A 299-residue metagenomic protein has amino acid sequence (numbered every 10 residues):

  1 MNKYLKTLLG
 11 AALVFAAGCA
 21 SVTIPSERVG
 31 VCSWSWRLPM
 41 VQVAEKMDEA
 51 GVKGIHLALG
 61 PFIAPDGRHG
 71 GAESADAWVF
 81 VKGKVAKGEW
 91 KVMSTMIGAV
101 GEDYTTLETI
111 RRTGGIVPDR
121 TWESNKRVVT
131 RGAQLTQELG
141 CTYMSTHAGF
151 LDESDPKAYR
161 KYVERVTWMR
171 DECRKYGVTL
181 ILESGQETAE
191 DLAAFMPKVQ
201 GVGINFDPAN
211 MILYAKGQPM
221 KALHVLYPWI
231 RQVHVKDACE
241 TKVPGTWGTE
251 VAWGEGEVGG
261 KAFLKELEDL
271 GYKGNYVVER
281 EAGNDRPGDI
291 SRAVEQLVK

Functional and structural regions predicted by a protein language model:
M1-L8: Bacterial N-terminal signal peptides that target proteins for export
L8-A17: Bacterial N-terminal signal peptides
C19-Q137, R174, V294-K299: N-terminal pre-domain/capping segments
S21, G101-G203: Active-site acidic/histidine proton-transfer and metal-coordination neighborhood in alpha/beta enzyme cores
R28, A44, I55, V163-E257: Acidic/histidine-rich catalytic cores of soluble enzymes
C32-W36, A58-F62, I97-V100, G149-L151 (+4 more regions): Active-site beta-loop-alpha junctions enriched in small/polar residues
M40, S74, W78, W122-V129 (+8 more regions): Aromatic/hydrophobic pocket-lining residues that form the small-molecule binding cavity in soluble enzyme cores
V52, T136, C141, G201 (+2 more regions): A structural motif
